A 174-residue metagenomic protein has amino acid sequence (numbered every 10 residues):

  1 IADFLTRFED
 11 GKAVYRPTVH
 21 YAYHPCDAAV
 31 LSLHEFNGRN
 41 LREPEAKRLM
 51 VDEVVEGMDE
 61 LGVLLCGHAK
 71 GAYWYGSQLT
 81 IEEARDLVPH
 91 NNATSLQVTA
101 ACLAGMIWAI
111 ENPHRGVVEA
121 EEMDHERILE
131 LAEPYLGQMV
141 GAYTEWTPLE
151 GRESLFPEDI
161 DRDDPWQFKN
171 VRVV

Functional and structural regions predicted by a protein language model:
I1-V174: C-terminal catalytic/substrate-binding lobe primarily of soluble NAD(P)-dependent oxidoreductases
